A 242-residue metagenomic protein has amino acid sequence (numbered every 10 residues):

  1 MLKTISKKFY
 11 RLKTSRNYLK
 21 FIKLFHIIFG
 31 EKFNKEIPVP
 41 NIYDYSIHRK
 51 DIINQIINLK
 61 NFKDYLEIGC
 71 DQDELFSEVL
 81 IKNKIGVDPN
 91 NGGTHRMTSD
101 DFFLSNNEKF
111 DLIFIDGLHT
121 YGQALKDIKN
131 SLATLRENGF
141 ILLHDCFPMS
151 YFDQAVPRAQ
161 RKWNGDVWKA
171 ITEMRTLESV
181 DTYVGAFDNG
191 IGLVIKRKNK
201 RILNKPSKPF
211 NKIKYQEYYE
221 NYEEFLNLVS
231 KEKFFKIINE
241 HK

Functional and structural regions predicted by a protein language model:
M1-F114, L118-L142, C146-K242: A short alpha-helical cap/connector motif
